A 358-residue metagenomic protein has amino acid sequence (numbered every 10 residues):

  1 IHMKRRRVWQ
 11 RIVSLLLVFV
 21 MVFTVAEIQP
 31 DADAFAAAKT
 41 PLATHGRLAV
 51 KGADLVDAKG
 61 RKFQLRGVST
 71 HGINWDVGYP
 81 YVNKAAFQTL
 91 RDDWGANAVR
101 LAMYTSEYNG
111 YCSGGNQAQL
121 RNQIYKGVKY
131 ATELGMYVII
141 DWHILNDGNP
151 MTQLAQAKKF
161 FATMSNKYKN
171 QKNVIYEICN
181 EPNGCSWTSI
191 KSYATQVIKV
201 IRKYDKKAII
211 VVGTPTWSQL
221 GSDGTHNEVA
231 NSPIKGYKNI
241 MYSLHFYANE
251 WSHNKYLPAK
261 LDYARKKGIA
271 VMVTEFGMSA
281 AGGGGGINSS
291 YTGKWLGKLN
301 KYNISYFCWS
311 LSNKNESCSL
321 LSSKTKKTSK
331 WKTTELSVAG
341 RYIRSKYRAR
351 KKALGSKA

Functional and structural regions predicted by a protein language model:
K4-L16: Bacterial N-terminal signal peptides that target proteins for export
L15-T24: Bacterial N-terminal signal peptides
F23-A38: Sec-dependent signal peptide cleavage junction
A36-A98, G114: N-terminal carbohydrate-binding accessory modules
R47-L48, G72, Y79, L154 (+6 more regions): Extracellular glycoside hydrolase catalytic/binding regions
F63-A85, S106-A118, A248-W251, A281-G284 (+1 more regions): Acidic/histidine-rich helix-loop elements that form or flank divalent-metal/phosphate-binding sites at the catalytic
V82-L145, L154-K159, R202-Y204, N288-Y302: Aromatic-lined substrate-binding rim segments of carbohydrate-active enzymes
